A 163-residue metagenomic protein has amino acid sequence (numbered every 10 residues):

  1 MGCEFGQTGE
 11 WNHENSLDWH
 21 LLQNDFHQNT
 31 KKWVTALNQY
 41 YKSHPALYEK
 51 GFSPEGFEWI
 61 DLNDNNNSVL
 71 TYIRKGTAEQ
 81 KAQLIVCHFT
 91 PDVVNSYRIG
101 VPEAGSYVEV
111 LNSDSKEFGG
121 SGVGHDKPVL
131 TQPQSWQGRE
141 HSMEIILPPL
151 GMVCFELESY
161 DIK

Functional and structural regions predicted by a protein language model:
C3-K163: Carbohydrate-interacting/catalytic domains
